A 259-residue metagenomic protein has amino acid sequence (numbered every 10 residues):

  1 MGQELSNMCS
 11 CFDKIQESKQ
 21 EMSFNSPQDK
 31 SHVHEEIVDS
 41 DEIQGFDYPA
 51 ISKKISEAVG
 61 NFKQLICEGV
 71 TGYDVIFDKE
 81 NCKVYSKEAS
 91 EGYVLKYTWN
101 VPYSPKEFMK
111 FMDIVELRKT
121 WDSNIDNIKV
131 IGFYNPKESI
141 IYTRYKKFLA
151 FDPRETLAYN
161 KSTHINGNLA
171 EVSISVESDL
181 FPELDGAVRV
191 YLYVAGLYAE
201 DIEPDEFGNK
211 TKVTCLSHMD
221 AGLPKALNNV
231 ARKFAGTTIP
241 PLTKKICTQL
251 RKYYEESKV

Functional and structural regions predicted by a protein language model:
G2-V259: Eukaryotic helix-grip
